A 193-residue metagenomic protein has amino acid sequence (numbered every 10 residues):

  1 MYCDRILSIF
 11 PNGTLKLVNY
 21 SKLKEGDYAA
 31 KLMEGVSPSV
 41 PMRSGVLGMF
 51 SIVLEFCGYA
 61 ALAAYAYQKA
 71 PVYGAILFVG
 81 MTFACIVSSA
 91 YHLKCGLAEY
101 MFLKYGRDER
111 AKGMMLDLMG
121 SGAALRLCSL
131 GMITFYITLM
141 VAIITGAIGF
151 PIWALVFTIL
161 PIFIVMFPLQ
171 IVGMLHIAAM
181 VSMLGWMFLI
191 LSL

Functional and structural regions predicted by a protein language model:
M1-L193: Hydrophobic, aromatic-enriched alpha-helical segments typical of multi-pass transmembrane helices
